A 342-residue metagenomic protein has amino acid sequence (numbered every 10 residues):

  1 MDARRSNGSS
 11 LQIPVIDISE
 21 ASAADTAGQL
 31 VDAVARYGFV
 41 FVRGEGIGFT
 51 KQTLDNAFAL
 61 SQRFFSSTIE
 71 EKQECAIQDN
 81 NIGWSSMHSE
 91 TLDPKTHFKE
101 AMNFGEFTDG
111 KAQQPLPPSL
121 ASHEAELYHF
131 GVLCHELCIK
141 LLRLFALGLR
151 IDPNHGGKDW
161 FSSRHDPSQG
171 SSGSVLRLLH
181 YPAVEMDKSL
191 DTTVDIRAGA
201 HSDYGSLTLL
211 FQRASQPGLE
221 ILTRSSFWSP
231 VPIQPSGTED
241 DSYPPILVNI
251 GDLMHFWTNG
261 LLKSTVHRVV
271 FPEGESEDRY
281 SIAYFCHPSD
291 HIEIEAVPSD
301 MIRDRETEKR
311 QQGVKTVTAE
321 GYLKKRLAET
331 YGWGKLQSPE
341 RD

Functional and structural regions predicted by a protein language model:
M1-D342: Peripheral, non-catalytic segments flanking oxidoreductase cores
